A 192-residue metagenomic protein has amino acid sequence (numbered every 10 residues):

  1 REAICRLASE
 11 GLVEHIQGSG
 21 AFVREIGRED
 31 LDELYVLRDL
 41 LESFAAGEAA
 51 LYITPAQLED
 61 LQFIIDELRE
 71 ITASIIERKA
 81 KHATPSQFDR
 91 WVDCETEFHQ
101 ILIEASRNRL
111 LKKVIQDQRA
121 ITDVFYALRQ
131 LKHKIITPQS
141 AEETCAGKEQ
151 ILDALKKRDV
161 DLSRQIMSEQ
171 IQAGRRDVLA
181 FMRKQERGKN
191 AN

Functional and structural regions predicted by a protein language model:
R1-L51, L110, R164, L179-N192: Short linear motifs at protein or domain termini
H15-I16, E95, E143-C145: Short, flexible turn/loop "capping" segments at secondary-structure junctions
S19, V23-I26, K79-A83, K132-I136 (+1 more regions): Short amphipathic alpha-helical segments at helix-loop
E29, L34-L37, F44, P55-R129 (+2 more regions): Conserved amphipathic alpha-helical segments that form helical-bundle/coiled-coil interaction surfaces
E42-F44, A50-Y52, F63, A120 (+3 more regions): Short, surface-exposed, polar/charged, turn-prone segments marking secondary-structure boundaries
Y52-P55, K79-A83, K132-I135, M182-G188: Juxtamembrane/interface motifs at transmembrane-helix termini
K134-N192: C-terminal regulatory/effector modules of DNA-binding transcriptional regulators
